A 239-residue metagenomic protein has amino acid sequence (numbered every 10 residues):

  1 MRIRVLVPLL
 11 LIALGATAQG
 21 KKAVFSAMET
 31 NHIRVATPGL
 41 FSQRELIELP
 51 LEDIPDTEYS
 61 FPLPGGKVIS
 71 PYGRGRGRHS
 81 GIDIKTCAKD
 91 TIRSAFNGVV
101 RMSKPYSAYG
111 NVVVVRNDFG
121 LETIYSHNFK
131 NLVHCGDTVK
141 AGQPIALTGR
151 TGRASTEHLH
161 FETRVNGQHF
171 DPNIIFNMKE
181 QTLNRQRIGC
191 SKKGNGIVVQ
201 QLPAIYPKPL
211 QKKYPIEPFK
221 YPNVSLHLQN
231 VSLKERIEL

Functional and structural regions predicted by a protein language model:
R2-L6, L14-P71, Q181-L239: Polar/charged, compositionally biased leader and regulatory segments
I54-S60, G73-P105: Short, glycine/small-residue-enriched coil/turn segments at secondary-structure junctions
G66, D90, G110-N111, T123 (+3 more regions): Glycine-centered loop/turn positions within well-structured domains that cap or flank conserved ligand/cofactor-binding
S70, T86, M102, H127-K130 (+1 more regions): A residue-level detector for short acidic-glycine micro-motifs
Y72, A88, F96, N117-F119 (+3 more regions): A mature extracytoplasmic/lumenal domain signature
H79, S94-L132: Zn2+-dependent peptidoglycan hydrolase active-site motif and core
K85, V113, N117, D137-Q201 (+1 more regions): Conserved, short, structured surface segments that act as functional micro-motifs
T91-M102, V133-T148: Short, well-structured beta-strand-loop connectors
